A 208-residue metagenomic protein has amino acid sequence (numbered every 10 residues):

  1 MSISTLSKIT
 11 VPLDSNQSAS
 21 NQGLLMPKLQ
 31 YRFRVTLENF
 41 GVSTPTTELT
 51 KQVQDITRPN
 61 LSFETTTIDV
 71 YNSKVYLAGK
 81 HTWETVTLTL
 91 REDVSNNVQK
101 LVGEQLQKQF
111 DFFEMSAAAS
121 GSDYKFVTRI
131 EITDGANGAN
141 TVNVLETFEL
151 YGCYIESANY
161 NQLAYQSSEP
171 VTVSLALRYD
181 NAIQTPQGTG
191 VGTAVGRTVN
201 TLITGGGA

Functional and structural regions predicted by a protein language model:
M1-A208: Glycine-rich, low-complexity intrinsically disordered segments
